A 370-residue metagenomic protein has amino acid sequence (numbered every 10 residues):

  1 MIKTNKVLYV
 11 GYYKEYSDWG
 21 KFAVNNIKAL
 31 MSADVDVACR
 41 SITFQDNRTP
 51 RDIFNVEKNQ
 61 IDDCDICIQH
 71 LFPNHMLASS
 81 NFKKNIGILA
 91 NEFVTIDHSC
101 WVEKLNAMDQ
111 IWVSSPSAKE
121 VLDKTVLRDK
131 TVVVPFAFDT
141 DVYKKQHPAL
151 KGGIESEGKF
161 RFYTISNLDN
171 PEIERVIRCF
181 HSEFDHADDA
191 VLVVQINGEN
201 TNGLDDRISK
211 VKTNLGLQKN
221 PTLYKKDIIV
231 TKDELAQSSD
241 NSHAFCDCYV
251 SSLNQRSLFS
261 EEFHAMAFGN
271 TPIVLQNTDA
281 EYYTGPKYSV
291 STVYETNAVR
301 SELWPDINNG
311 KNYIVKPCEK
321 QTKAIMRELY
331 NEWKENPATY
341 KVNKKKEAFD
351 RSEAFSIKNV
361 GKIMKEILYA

Functional and structural regions predicted by a protein language model:
M1-I66, V191, K358-K362, I367: N-terminal pre-catalytic "stem/leader" segment of glycosyltransferase-like enzymes
V7-L8, I154-E172, I177-F180, L192-V193: Conserved donor-binding/catalytic core segment of Leloir-type glycosyltransferases
L8-V10, S41-V126, S238: Extended catalytic core of nucleotide-activated donor transferases of GT-like folds
D18, Y313-A324, K334-E366: A charged, aromatic-enriched C-terminal amphipathic alpha-helix characteristic of glycosyltransferases across folds
S99-C100, F138-I154: Acidic anion/phosphate-binding donor-loop and adjacent secondary structure in glycosyltransferase catalytic cores
L204-Q237, N241, C248: Nucleotide-activated donor-binding/catalytic signature segment of Leloir-type glycosyltransferases, i.e., the conserved
N241-S257, F263, N270: Acidic donor-binding loop of glycosyltransferase active sites
E281-L329: Change "using UDP/GDP/dTDP sugars" to "using nucleotide sugars
